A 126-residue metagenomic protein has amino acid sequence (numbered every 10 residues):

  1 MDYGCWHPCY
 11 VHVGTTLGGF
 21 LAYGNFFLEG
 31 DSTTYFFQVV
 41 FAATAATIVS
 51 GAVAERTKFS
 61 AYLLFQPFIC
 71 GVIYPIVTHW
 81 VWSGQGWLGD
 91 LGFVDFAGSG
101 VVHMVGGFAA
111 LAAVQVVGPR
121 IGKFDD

Functional and structural regions predicted by a protein language model:
M1-D126: Hydrophobic alpha-helical transmembrane bundles of multi-pass membrane proteins
